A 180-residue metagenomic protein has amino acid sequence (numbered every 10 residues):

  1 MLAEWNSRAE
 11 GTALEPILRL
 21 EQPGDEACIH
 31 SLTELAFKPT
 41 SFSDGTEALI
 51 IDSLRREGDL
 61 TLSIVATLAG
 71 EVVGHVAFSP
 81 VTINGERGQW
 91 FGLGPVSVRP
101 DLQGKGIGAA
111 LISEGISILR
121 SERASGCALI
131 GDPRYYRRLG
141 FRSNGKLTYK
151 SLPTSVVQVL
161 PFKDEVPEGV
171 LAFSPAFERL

Functional and structural regions predicted by a protein language model:
P16, E71-H75, F91: Glycine-rich phosphate/pyrophosphate-binding loop shared by adenosine-nucleotide-utilizing enzymes
P16-I29: A short beta-loop-alpha structural element at the N-terminal edge of CoA-dependent acyl/N-acetyltransferase catalytic
H30, F37-T82: Active-site rim helix/loop that mediates acceptor-substrate recognition in acyltransferases
V81-L93, Q103: A conserved beta-turn-beta hairpin within the catalytic core of GNAT-like acetyltransferases that forms part
E86, R99-A110, E122, R138: Conserved glycine-rich acetyl-CoA-binding loop
L93, V98, G104-S117, L129: Conserved acetyl-CoA-binding loop-helix of GNAT-fold acetyltransferases
S121-S125, I130-T154: Conserved active-site alpha-helix within GNAT-family acetyltransferase domains
Y149-L180: C-terminal "cap" of GNAT-fold acetyltransferases
